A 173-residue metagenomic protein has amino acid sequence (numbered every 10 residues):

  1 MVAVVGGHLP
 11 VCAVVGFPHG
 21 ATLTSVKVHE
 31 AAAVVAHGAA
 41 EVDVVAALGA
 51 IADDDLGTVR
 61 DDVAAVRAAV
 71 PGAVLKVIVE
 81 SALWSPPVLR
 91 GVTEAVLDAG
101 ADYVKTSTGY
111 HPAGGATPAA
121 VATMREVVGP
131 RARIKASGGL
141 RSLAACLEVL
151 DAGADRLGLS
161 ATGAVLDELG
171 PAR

Functional and structural regions predicted by a protein language model:
A3-I134, S142-A164, E168-R173: Alpha/beta enzyme core
S137: Short hydrophobic "strand-cap" motifs at the C-terminus of beta-strands
